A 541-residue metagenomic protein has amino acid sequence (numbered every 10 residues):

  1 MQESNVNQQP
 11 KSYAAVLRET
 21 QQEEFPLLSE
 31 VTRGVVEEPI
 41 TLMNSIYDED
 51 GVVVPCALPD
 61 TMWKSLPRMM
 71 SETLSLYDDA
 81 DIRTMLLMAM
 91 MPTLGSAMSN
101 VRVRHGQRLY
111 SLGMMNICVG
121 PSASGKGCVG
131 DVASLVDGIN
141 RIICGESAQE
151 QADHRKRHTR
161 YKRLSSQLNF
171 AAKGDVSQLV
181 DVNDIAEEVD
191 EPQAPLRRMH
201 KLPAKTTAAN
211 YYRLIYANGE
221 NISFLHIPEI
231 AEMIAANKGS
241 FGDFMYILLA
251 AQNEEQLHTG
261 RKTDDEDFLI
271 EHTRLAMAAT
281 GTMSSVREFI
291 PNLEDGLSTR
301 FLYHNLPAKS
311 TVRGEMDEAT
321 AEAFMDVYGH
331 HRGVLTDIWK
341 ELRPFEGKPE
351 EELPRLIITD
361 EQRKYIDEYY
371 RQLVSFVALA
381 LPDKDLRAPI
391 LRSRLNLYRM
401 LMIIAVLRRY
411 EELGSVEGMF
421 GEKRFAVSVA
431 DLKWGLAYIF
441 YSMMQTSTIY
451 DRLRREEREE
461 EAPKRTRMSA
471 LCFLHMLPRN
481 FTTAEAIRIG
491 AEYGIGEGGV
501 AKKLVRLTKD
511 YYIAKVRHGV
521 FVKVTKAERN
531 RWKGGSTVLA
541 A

Functional and structural regions predicted by a protein language model:
M1-E19: TOPRIM fold recognition
Y13-A541: Phosphate-handling catalytic cores of nucleic-acid transaction enzymes
